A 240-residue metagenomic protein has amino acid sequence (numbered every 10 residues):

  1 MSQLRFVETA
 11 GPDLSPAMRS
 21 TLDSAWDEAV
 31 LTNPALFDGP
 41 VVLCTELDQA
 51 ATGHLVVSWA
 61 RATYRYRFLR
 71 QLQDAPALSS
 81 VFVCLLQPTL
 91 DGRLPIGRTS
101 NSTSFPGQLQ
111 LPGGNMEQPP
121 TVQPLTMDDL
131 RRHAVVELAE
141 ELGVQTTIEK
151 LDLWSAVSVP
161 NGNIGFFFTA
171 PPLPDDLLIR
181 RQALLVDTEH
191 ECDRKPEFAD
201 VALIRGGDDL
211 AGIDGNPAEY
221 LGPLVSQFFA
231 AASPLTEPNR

Functional and structural regions predicted by a protein language model:
M1-Q110, N115-V136, V144-R240: N-terminal leader/linker segments that precede catalytic domains of diphosphate-processing enzymes
E141: Short alpha-helical functional segments enriched in proximate histidine and acidic residues
